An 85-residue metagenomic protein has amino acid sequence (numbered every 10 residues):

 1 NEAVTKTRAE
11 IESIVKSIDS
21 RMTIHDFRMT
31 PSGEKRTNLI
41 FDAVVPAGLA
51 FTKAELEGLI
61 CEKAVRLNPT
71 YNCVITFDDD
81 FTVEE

Functional and structural regions predicted by a protein language model:
N1-E85: Alpha-helical transmembrane segments and adjacent TM-loop junctions that form the membrane-embedded core of multi-pass
